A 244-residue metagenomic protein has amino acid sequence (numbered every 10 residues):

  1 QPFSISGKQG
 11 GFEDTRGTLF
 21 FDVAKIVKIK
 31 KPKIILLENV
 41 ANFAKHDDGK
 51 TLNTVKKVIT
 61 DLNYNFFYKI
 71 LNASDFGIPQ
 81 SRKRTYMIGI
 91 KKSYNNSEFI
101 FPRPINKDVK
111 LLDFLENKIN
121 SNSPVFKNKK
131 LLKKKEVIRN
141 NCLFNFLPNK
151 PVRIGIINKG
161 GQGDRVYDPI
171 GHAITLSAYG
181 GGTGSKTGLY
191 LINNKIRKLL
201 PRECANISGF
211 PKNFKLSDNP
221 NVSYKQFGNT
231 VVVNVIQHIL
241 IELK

Functional and structural regions predicted by a protein language model:
Q1-T175, G181: Class I S-adenosyl-L-methionine
K134-K244: C-terminal target-recognition/interaction regions appended to catalytic cores
